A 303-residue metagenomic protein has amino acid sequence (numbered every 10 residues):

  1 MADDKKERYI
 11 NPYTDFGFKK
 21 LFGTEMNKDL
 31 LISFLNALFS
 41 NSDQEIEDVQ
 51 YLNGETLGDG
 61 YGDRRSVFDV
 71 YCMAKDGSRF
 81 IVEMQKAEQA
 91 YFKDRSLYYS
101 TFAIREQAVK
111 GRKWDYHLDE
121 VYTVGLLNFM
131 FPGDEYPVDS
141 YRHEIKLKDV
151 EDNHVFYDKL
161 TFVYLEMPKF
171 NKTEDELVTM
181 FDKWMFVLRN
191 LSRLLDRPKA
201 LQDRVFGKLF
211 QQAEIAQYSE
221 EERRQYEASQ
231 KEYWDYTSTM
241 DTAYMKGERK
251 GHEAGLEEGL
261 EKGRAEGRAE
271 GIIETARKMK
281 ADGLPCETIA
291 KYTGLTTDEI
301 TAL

Functional and structural regions predicted by a protein language model:
M1-L303: Elongated, amphipathic alpha-helical interaction scaffolds
